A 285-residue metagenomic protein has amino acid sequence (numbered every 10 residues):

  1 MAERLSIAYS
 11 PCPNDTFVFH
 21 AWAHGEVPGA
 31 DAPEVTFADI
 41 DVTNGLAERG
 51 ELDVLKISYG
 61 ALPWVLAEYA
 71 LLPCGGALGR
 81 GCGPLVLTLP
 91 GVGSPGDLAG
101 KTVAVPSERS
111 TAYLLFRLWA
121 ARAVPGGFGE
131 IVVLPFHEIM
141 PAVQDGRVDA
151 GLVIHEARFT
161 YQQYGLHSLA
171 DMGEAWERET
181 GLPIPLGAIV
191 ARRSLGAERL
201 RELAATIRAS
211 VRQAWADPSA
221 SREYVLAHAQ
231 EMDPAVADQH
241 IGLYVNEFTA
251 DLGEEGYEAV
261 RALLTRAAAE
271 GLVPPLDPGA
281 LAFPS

Functional and structural regions predicted by a protein language model:
A2-H24, P84-A150, E156, E258-R261: Bilobed "Venus flytrap"/periplasmic-binding protein-like clamshell domains and structurally analogous long
L5-S6, E68-A77, T102: A structural signal for short loop-to-beta-strand junctions that line the ligand-binding cleft of periplasmic/secreted
A21, G83-S94, I184-R199: A bilobed periplasmic-binding-protein/Venus flytrap-type ligand-binding module shared by bacterial periplasmic
E26-F37, A120-L134, V273-P278: A local structural motif
D39-D41, G50-P63, P135-F136, V153-F159: Beta->alpha turn/N-cap motifs
I131-A227: Pocket-lining segment of extracytoplasmic ligand-binding domains
G196-R266: Secondary-structure end/capping motifs
R266-S285: Conserved C-terminal helix/tail region of periplasmic/extracytoplasmic solute-binding proteins
